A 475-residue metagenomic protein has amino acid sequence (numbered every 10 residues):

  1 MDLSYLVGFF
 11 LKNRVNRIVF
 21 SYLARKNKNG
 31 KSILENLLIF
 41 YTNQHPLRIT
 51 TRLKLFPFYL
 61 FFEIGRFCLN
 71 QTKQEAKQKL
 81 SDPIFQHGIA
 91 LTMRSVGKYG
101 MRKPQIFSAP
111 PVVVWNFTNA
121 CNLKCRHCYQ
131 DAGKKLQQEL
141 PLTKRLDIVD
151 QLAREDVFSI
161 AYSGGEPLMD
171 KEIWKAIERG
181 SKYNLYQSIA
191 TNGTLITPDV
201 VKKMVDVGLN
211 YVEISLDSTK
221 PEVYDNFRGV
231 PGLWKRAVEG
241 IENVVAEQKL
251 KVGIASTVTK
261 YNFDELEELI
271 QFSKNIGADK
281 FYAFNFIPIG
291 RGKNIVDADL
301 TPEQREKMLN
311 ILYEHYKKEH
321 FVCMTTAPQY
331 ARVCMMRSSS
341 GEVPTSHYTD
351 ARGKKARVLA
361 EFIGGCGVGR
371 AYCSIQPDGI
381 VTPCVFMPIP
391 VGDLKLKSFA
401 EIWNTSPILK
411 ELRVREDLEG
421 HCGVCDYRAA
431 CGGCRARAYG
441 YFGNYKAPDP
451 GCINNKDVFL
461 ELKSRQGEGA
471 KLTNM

Functional and structural regions predicted by a protein language model:
L34-Y211, L300-T301: Conserved alpha-helical substructure of the radical SAM core
F117, C121, L418-H421, Y427 (+1 more regions): Short metal-coordination and nucleic-acid-contact micro-motifs, chiefly zinc-binding Cys/His arrays
Q130-Q138, P388-G392, R428-L462: Iron-sulfur (Fe-S) cluster-binding segments and ferredoxin-like electron-carrier domains, especially [2Fe-2S]
E139-G164, M169-T301: Radical SAM/AdoMet-radical enzyme domain recognition
Q151-G165, P448-M475: Short Fe-S-cluster ligation motifs
E247-K249, P302-R357, I380-G432, F459: C-terminal accessory region of radical SAM enzymes
C366-R370: Short, small/polar residue-rich loop motifs at catalytic or cofactor-binding pockets
I375-Q376: Short, acidic, Ser/Thr-enriched surface-loop or helix-capping motifs
